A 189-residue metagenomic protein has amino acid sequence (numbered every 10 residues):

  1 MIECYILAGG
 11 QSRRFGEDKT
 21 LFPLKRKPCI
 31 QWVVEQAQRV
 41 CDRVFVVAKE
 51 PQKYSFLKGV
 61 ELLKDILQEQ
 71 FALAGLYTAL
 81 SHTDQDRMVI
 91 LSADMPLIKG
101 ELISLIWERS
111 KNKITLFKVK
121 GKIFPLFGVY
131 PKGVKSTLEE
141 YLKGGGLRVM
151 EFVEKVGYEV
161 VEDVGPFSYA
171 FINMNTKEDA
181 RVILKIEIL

Functional and structural regions predicted by a protein language model:
M1-K135, E139-V149, E154-F171, K177 (+2 more regions): Nucleotide and nucleotide-moiety/phosphate-recognizing core
